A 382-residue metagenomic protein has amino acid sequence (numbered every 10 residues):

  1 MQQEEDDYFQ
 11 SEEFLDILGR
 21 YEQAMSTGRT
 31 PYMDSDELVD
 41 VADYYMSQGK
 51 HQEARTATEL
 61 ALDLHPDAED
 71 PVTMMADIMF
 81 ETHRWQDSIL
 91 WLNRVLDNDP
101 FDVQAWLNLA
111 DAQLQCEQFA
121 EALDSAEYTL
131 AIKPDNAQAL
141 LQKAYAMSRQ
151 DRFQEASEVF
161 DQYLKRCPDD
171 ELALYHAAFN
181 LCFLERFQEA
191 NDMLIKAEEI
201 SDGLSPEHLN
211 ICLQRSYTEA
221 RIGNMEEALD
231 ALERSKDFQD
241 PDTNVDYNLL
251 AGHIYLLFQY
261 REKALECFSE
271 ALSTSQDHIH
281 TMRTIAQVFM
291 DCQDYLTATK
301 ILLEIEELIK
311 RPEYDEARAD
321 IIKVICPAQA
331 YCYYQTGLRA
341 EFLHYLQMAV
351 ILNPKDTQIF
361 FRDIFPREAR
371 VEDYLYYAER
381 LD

Functional and structural regions predicted by a protein language model:
D36, D70, Q104, Q138 (+10 more regions): Start-of-helix register in tetratricopeptide repeats
A61, R94-V95, Y128-T129, Q162-Y163 (+7 more regions): Canonical positions in the second alpha-helix
P66, P100, P134, P168 (+6 more regions): Short coil turns that delineate tetratricopeptide repeat
M74, N108, Q142, H176 (+5 more regions): Canonical tetratricopeptide repeat
